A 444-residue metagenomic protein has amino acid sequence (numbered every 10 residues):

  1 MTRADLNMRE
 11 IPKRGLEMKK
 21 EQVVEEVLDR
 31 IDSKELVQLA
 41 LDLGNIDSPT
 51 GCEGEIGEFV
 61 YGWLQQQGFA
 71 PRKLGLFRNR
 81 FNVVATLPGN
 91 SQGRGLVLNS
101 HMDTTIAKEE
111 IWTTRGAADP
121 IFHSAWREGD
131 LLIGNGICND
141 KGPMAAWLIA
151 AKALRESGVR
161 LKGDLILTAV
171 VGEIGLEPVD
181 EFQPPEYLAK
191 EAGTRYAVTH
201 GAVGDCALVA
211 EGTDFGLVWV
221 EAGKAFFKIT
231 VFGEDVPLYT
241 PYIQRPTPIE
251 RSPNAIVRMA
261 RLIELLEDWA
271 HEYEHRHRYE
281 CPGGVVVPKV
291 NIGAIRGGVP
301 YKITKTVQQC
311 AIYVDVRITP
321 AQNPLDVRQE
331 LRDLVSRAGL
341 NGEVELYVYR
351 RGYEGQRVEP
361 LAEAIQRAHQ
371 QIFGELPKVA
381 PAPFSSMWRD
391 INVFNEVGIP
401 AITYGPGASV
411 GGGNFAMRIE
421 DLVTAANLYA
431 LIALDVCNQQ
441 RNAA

Functional and structural regions predicted by a protein language model:
D5-N7: Intrinsic-disorder-associated, low-complexity terminal segments enriched in Asp/Asn/His/Tyr and depleted of Lys/Arg
I11-E25, K73, I106, K228 (+1 more regions): Metal-dependent amide/peptide-bond hydrolase catalytic core, centered on the "pita-bread" metallohydrolase fold
P12-I137, E156-L161: Acidic/His- and Gly-rich active-site-bordering loop/insert found across diverse amide/peptide-bond hydrolases
G95-V97, L132, D205-V209, K228 (+1 more regions): Short glycine-aspartate micro-motif
H101, E211, P237: Histidine-centered divalent metal-coordination motifs
K108-S124, L176-A197, Y239-R251: Charged, glycine/proline-rich intrinsically disordered loops and linkers
E128-D130, A150-I166, W269-R276, V436-A444: Phosphate-handling active-site elements
D140-F226: Acidic/histidine-rich catalytic neighborhood of metal-dependent amide-processing enzymes
